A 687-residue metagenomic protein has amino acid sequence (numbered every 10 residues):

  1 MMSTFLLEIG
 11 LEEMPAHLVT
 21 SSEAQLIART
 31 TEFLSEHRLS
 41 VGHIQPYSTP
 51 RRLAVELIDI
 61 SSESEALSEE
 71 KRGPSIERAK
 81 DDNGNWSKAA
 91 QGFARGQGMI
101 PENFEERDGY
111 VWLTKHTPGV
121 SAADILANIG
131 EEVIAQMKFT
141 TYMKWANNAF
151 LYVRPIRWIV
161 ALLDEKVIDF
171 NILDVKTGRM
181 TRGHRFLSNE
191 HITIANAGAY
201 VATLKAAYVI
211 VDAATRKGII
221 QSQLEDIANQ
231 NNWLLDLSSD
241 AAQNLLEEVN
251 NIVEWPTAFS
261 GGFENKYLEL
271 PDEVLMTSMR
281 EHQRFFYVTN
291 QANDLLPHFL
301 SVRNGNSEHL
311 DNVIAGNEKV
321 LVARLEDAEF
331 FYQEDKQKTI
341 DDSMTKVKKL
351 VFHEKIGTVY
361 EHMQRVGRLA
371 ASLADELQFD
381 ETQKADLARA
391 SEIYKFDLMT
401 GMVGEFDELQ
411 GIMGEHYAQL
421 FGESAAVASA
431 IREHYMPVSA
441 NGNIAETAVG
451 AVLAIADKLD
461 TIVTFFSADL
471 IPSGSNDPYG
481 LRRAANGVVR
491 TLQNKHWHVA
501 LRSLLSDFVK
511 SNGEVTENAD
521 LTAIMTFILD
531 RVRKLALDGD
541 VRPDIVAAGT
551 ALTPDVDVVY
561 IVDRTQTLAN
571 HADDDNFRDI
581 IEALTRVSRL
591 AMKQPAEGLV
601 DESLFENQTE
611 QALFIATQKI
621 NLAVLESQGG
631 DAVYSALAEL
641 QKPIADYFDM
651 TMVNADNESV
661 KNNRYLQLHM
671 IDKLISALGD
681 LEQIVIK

Functional and structural regions predicted by a protein language model:
M1-K687: Amphipathic alpha-helical "coupling" segments that flank catalytic cores
